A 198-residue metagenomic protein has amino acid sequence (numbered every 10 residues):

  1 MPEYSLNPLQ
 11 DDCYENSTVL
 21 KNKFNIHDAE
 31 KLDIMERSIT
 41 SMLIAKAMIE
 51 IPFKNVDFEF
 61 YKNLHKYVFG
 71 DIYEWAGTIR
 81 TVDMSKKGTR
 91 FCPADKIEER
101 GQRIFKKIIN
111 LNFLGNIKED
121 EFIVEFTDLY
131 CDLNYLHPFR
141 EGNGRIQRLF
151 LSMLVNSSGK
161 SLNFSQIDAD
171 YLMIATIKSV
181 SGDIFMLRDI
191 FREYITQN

Functional and structural regions predicted by a protein language model:
M1-N198: FIC/Doc superfamily catalytic core
